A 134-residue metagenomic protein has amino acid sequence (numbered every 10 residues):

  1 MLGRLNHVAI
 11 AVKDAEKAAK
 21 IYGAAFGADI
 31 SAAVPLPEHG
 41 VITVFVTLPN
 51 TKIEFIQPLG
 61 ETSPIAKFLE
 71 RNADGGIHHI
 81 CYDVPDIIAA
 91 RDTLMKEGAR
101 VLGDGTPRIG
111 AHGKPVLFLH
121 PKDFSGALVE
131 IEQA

Functional and structural regions predicted by a protein language model:
M1-A19, G75-V84: N-terminal beta-strand motif that seeds the catalytic metal site of vicinal oxygen chelate
L5, A19-Y22, V46, I53-I56 (+4 more regions): Short, structured motif recognition centered on aromatic/hydrophobic residues
D14-D29, L94-E97: Amphipathic alpha-helical segments
D29-P37, G105-I109: Conserved catalytic-core motifs of GNAT/GCN5-like acyltransferases
S31, T62-K67, G103: A short, acidic/glycine-rich surface segment
V44-T47, E54, R91-A134: Vicinal oxygen chelate
P49-I53, G60-T62, I87: Short, charged/polar surface micro-motifs in flexible loops or helix N-caps
L69, A73-A99: Mid-chain, well-packed structural core segment of small domains
